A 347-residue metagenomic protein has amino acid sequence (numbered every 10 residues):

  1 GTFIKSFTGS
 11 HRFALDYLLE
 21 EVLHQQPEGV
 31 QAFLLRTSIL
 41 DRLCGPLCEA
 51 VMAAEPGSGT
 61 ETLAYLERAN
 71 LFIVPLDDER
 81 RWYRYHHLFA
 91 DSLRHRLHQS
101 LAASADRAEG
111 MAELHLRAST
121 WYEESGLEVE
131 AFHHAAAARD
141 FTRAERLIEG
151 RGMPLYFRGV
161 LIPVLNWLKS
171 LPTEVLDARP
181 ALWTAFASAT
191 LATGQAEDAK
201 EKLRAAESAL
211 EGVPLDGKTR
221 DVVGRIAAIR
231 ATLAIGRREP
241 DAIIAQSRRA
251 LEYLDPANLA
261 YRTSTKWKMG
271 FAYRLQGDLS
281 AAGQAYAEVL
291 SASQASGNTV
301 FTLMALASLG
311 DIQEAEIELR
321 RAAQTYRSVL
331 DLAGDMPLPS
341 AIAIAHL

Functional and structural regions predicted by a protein language model:
G1-F13: Amphipathic helix/helix-loop-helix segment enriched in hydrophobic residues with interspersed Lys/Arg and occasional
R12-Q99, E113-L116: C-terminal boundary/linker of central alpha/beta nucleotide-binding cores
R68, F132, G152-M153, L165-T173 (+4 more regions): Amphipathic alpha-helical segments of tetratricopeptide repeats
A103-T193, A272: Extended alpha-helical scaffolding segments used for macromolecular assembly and cargo binding
R146-P154, A181-A196, V222-E239, Y261-D278 (+4 more regions): Tandem amphipathic alpha-helical repeat scaffolds
M153-G159, V175-L176, P180, G194 (+5 more regions): Extended alpha-helical scaffold regions
